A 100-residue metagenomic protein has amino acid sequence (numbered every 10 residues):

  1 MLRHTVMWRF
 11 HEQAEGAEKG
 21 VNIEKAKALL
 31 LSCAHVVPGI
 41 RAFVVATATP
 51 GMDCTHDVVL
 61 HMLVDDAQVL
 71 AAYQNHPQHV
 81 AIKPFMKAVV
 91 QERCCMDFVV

Functional and structural regions predicted by a protein language model:
M1-D57, D65-A71, V99-V100: Short S/T/G/P-rich N-terminal loop/turn motif that feeds into the first structured element of a domain
V64-V89: C-terminal structural segments of small proteins and small subunits
Q91-M96: Interfacial aromatic-anchored transmembrane helix boundaries in multi-pass membrane proteins
